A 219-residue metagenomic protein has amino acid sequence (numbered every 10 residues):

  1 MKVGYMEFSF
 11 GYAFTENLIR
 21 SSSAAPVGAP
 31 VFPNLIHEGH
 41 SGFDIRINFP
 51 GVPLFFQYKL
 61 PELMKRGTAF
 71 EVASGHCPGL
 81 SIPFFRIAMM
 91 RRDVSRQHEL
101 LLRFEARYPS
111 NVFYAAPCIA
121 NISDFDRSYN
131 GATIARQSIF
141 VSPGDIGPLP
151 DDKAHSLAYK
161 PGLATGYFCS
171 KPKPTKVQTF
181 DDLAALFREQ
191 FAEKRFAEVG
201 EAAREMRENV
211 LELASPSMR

Functional and structural regions predicted by a protein language model:
M1-P33: Acidic-basic catalytic patches of nuclease active cores, encompassing PD-(D/E)XK and other metal-cofactor nuclease
A29-S41, N48-P50: Active-site metal-binding core of divalent-cation-utilizing nuclease and nuclease-like domains
I45, L54-E62: Conserved catalytic cores of phosphodiester-cleaving nucleases, focusing on short active-site segments
I47-P50, A106-Y108: Flexible, charged surface loops at secondary-structure boundaries
V52-L54, A202: Coiled-coil-like amphipathic alpha-helices with heptad-repeat character
L60-I134: Catalytic cores of nucleic-acid endonucleases
S123-R219: Non-catalytic C-terminal interaction segments of nucleic acid-processing enzymes
